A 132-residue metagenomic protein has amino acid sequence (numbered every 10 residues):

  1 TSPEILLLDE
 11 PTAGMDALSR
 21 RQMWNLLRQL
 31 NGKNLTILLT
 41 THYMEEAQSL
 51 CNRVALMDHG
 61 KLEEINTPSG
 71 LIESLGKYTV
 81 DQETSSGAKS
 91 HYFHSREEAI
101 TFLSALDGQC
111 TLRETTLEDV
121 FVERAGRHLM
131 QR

Functional and structural regions predicted by a protein language model:
T1-E4: A short, proline-enriched helix->beta-strand linker immediately N-terminal to the Walker B motif in ABC-type P-loop
L6-D9: Catalytic Walker B motif of ABC-type/P-loop ATPase nucleotide-binding domains
A17-S19, H42: Helix N-cap at the start of a conserved alpha-helix in ABC-type nucleotide-binding domains
R20-K33: Helical segment within the ABC ATPase nucleotide-binding domain
L35-H42: Conserved H-loop
A47-S49: A short, surface-exposed alpha-helical micro-motif characterized by mixed small hydrophobic and charged/polar residues
P68-R132: Short, charged/small-residue-rich alpha-helical element at the C-terminal edge of ABC transporter nucleotide-binding
